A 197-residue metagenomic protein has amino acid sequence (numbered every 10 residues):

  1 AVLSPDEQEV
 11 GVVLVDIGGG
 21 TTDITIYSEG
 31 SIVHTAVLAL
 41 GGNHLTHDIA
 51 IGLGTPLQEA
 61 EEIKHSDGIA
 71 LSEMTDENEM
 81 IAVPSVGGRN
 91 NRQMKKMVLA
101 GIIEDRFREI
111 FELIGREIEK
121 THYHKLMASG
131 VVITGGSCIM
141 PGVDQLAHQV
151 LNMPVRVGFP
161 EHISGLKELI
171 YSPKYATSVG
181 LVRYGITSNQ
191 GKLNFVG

Functional and structural regions predicted by a protein language model:
A1-L14, D23-G197: Helical "lid/coupling" subdomains associated with nucleotide-phosphate turnover
G20: Conserved Rossmann-like nucleotide-cofactor binding loop
